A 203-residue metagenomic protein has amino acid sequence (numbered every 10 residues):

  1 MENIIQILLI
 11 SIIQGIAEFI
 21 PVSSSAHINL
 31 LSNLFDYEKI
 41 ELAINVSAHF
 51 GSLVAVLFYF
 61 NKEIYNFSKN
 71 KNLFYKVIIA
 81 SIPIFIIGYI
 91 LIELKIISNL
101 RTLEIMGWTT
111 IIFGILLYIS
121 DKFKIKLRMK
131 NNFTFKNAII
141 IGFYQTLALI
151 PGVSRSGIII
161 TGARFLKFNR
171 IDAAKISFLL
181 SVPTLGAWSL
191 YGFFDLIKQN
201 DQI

Functional and structural regions predicted by a protein language model:
M1-I203: Multi-pass membrane proteins that catalyze or facilitate reactions on polyprenyl-/lipid-phosphate substrates and their
